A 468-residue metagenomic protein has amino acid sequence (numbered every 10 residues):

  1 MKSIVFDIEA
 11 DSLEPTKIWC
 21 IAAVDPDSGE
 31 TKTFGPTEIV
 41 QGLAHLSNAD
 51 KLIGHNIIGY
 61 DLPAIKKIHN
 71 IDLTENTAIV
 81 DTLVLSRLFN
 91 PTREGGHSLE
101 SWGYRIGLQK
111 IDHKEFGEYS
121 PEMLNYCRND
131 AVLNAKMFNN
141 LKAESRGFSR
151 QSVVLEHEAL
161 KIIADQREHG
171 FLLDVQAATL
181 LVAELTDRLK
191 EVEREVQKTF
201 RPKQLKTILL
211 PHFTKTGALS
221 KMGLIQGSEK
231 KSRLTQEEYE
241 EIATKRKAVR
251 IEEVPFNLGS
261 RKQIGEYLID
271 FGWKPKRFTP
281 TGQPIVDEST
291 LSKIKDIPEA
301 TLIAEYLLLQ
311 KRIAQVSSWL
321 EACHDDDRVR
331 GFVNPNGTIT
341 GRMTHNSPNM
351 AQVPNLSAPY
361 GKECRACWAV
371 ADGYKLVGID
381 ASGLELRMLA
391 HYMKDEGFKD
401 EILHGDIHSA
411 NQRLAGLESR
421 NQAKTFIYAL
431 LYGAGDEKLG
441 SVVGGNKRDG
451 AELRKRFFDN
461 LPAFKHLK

Functional and structural regions predicted by a protein language model:
M1-E9, L13-E14, C20-A22, G29 (+10 more regions): Conserved "right-hand" nucleotidyltransferase catalytic core of DNA-directed polymerases
E14, W19, A23-T37, D50-R146 (+3 more regions): Active-site-proximal helix-loop-helix substrate-binding element of RNase H-like nuclease domains
I21, I58-I71, R87-F89, I264-G272 (+1 more regions): Short active-site loop/helix that positions an aromatic residue
S47-L52, L73, E252-V254, G373-L376: Short active-site oxyanion
D72-N76, K190, W273-T279, M393-G405: Cytochrome P450 catalytic domain signature, combining two hallmark sequence patches
L88-T92, I379, D400-I402: Conserved, non-catalytic sequence blocks in retroelement Pol enzymes and Pol-derived host proteins
G405-S419: Generic long, charged, amphipathic alpha-helical segments
Q422-Y432: Short, amphipathic alpha-helical "recognition" segments used to contact nucleic acids or chromatin
